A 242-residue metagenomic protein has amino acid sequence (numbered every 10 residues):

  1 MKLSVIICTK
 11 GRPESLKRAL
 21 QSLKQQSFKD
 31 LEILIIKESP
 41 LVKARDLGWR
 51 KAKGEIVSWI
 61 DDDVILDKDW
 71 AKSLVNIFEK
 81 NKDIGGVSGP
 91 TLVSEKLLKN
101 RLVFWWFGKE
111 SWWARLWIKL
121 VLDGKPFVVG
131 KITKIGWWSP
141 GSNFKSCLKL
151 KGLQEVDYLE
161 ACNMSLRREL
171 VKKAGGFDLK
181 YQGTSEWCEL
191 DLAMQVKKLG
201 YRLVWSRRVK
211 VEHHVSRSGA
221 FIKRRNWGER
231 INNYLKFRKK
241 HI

Functional and structural regions predicted by a protein language model:
K2-S4, E32, D191: Cell-envelope/extracellular polymer assembly enzymes that use nucleotide-activated donors
Q21-D30: Short, acidic, metal-binding catalytic loop of nucleotide-sugar glycosyltransferases
E38-A52: Glycine-rich, basic loop-to-helix element that forms the pyrophosphate-binding segment of sugar-nucleotide handling
V57: Short aromatic/hydrophobic "clamp" motif used to bind/position activated sugar donors
D69-K131: Conserved donor NDP-sugar-binding/catalytic core segment of glycosyltransferases
G124-S165: A recurrent flexible, glycine/aromatic-enriched loop bordering the glycosyltransferase active site that acts as
D157-L166, L170-G175, Y181-V209: A short, conserved alpha-helix in the catalytic core of glycosyltransferases
E186, R208-V211, A220-I242: Catalytic core of nucleotide-sugar-dependent glycosyltransferases
